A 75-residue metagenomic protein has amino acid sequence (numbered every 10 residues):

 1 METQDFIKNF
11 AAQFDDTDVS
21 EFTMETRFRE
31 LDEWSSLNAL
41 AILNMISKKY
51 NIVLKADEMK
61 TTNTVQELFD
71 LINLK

Functional and structural regions predicted by a protein language model:
M1-W34, N38-N44, K49-K75: Phosphopantetheine-dependent thiolation modules in NRPS/PKS and related acyl-activating systems
